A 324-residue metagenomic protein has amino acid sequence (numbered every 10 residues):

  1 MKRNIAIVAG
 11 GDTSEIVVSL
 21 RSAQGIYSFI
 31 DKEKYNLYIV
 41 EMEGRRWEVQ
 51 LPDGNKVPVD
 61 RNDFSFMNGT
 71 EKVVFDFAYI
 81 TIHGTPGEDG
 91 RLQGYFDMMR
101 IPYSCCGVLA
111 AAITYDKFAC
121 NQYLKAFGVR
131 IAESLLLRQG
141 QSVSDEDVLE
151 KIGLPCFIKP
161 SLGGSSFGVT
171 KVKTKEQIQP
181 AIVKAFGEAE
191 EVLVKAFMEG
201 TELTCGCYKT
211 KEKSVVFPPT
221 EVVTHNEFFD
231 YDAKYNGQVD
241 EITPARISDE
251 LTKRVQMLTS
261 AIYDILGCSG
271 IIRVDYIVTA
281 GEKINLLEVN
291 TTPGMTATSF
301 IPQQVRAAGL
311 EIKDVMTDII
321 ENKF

Functional and structural regions predicted by a protein language model:
M1-L109, I113-Y115, A119, R138-D147: ATP-binding N-terminal substructure of ATP-dependent carboxylate-amine bond-forming enzymes
K2-A9, T13, R21, K72 (+2 more regions): Active-site nucleotide/adenylate-binding loops and adjacent lid/helix of ATP-dependent enzymes
L37, P102-Y103, I131, C156 (+1 more regions): Hydrophobic beta-strand scaffold residues
G84, V222, N290-Q304: Glycine-rich phosphate/pyrophosphate-binding beta-alpha loops
K173-M257, V278-N285: Phosphate-binding site of ATP-dependent enzymes
Y263-M295, V305: Conserved metal-phosphate-binding beta-hairpin within the catalytic cores of diverse ATP-dependent phosphoryl-transfer
V315-F324: Cysteine/selenocysteine-centered motifs that mediate thiol-based redox chemistry or coordinate metal-sulfur cofactors
